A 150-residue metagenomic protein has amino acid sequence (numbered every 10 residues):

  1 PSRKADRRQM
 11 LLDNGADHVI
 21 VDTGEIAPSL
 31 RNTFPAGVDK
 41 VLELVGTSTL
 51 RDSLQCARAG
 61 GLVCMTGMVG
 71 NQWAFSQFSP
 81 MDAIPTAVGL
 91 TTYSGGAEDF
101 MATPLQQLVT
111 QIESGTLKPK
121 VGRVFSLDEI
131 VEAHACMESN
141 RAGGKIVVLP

Functional and structural regions predicted by a protein language model:
P1-T49: Adenosine-nucleotide cofactor-binding segment
D17-I20, T91, P119-F125: Structural signal for short hydrophobic segments within the conserved structured cores of catalytic domains across
E25-P28, A97-F100, L127: A short acidic, often aromatic-flanked loop/helix-cap motif at beta-alpha or helix-coil junctions that lines enzyme
D39, G60, I130: Conserved G/P- and acidic residue-centered "switch" motifs that form tight phosphate/ATP-binding loops in soluble
S48-T116, P150: Glycine-rich phosphate-binding loop and adjacent beta-alpha segment of Rossmann(oid) nucleotide-cofactor-binding
F100-P150: C-terminal hydrophobic helical "lid"/dimerization subdomain of Rossmann-like NAD(P)H-dependent oxidoreductases
